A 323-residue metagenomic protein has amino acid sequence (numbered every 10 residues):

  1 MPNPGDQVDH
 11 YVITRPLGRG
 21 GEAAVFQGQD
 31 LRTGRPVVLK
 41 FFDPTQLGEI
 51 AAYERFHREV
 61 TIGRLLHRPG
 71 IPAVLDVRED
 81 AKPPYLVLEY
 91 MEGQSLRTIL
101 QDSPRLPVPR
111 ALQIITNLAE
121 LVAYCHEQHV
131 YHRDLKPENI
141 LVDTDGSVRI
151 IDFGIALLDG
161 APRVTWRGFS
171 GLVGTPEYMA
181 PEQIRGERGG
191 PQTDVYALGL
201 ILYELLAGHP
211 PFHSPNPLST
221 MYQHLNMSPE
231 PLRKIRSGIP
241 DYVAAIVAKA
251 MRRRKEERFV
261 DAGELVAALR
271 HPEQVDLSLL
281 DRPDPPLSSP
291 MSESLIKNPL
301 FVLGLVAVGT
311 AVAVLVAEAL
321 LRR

Functional and structural regions predicted by a protein language model:
T14-G20, V25: Protein kinase glycine-rich loop
D43-L65: AlphaC helix of the eukaryotic protein kinase fold
V77: Activation-segment/catalytic-loop signature of the eukaryotic protein kinase fold
A81-S95, I99: Conserved short submotifs of the Hanks-type protein kinase catalytic core that shape the nucleotide-binding pocket
I114-I115: Activation segment signature within eukaryotic-like protein kinase domains
E120-V130: Protein kinase catalytic-loop region centered on the HRD/HxD motif
D145, I151-P181, R185-R188: Activation segment of protein kinases
T175-L277: C-terminal lobe helix-coil module of Hanks-type protein kinase domains
